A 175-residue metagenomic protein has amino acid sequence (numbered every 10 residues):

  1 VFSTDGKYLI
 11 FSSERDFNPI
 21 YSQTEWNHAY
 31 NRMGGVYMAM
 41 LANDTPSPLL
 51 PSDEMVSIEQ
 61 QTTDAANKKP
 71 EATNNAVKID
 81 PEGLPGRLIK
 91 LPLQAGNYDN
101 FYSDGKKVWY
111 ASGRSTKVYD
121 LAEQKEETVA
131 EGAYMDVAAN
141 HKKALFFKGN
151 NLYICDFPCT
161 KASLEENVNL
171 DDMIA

Functional and structural regions predicted by a protein language model:
V1, I89-D99, E123-A139, V168-I174: Conserved blade-ending motifs and adjacent loop-strand segments that build the rim/top face of beta-propeller domains
T4-D5, S103-G105, A139-H141: Residue-level detector of Asp-centered blade-edge/turn motifs that repeat once per structural unit in beta-propeller
G6-I10, V108-W109, A144-L145: Hydrophobic beta-strand positions that form the internal "hydrophobic ladder" of WD40/Gbeta-like beta-propeller blades
S12-R32, L41-P70: Short, conserved, GDST-rich strand-edge loop motifs in beta-rich repeat architectures
M38, V118-D120, I154: Conserved blade-register residue in beta-propeller folds
L41-D44, L121-Q124, F157-T160: Short loop/turn segments that connect beta-strands within beta-propeller blades
A76-A95: A short helix->beta-strand "capping" segment at the edge of beta-propeller domains
P92-G113: Beta-strand-rich domains and repeat architectures in extracellular enzymes and scaffolds, especially beta-propellers
